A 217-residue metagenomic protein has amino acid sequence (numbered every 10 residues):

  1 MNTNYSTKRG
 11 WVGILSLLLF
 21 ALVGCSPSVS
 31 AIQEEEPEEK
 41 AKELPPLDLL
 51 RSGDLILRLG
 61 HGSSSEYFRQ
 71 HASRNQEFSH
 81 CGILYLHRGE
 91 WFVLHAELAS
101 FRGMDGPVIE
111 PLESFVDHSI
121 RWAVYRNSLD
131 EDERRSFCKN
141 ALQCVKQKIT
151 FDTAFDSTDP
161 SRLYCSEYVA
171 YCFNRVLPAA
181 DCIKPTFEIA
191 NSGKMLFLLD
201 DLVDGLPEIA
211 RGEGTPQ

Functional and structural regions predicted by a protein language model:
T3-I14: Bacterial N-terminal signal peptides that target proteins for export
V23-G24: C-terminal motif of bacterial Sec signal peptides marking the signal peptidase cleavage site
P27-S28, T153-Q217: Activation targets extended, charge/polar-rich intrinsically disordered C-terminal tails
E36-L44: Mixed-charge, Lys/Arg-rich low-complexity intrinsically disordered regions
R58-V124, T150-L163: Glycine-rich catalytic cores of cysteine/serine-nucleophile enzymes that process amide/ester linkages in cell-envelope
S65-F68, I120-P185: Active-site nucleophile-His-acid catalytic modules used for acyl/amide transfer and hydrolysis across diverse enzymes
